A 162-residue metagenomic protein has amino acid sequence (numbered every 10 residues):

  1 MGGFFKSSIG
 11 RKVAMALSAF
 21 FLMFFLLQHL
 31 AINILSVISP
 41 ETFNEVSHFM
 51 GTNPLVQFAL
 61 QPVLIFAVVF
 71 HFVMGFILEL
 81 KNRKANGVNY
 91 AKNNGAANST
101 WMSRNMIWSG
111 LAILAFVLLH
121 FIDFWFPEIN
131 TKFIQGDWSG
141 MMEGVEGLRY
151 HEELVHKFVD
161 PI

Functional and structural regions predicted by a protein language model:
M1-I162: Membrane-embedded alpha-helical bundles that constitute the cytochrome b-like, heme-associated redox core of multi-pass
